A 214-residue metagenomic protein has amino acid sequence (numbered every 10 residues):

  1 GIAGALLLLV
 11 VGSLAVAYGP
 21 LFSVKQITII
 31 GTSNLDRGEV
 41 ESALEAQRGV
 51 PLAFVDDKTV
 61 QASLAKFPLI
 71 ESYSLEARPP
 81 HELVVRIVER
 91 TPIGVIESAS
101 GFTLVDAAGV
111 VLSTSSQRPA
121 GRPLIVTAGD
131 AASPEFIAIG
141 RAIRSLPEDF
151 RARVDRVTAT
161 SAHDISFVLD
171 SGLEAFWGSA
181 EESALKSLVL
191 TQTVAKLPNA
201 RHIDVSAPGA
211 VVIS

Functional and structural regions predicted by a protein language model:
G1-A5: N-terminal export and membrane-targeting signals
L6-L35, S42, P51-G101: Periplasmic polypeptide-binding modules associated with outer-membrane biogenesis and secretion
S23-K25, D36, D56, V60 (+10 more regions): Envelope-exposed proteins and targeting segments
G31-S33, I87-T91, L169-S171, S179 (+1 more regions): Flexible glycine-/small-residue-rich
R37, E41, D57, Q61 (+3 more regions): Extracytoplasmic/secreted envelope proteins and their assembly/folding machinery, especially bacterial periplasmic
L52-A53, G94-E97, A132-I137, F176-S179 (+1 more regions): Solvent-exposed, non-transmembrane alpha-helical starts
V88-S161: Extracytoplasmic segments of membrane-associated envelope/inner-membrane machinery
A180-S214: Extracytoplasmic/luminal low-complexity segments enriched in Pro/Gly and acidic/polar residues that act as flexible
